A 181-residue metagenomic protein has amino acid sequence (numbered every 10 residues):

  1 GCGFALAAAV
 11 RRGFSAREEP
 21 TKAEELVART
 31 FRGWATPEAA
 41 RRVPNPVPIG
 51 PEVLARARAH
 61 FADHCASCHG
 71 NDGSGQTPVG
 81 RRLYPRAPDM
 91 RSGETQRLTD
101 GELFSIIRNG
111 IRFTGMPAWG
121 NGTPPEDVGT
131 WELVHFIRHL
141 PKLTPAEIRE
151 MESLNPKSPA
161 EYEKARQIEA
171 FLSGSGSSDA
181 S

Functional and structural regions predicted by a protein language model:
G1-L6: Hydrophobic membrane-insertion alpha-helices, especially the h-region of bacterial N-terminal signal peptides
V10-V27: Alpha-helical transmembrane signal-anchor/signal-peptide segments
L26-A28, G75, T95: A ubiquitous short alpha-helical element
L26-H60, E163-S181: Electrostatic cytochrome c docking/interface patches
R41-A55, H64-A66, N71, V79 (+4 more regions): Non-transmembrane, membrane-proximal soluble domains of secreted or membrane proteins
E52, R58-P85, I111-A118, L140-E147: Periplasmic/extracellular electron-transfer cofactor-ligation site, primarily the c-type cytochrome heme-c attachment
R82-H139, A165: Extracytoplasmic electron-transfer domains, predominantly the class I c-type cytochrome c fold
P117-S181: Flexible coil segments in periplasmic/lumen-exposed cytochrome c-class electron-transfer proteins
